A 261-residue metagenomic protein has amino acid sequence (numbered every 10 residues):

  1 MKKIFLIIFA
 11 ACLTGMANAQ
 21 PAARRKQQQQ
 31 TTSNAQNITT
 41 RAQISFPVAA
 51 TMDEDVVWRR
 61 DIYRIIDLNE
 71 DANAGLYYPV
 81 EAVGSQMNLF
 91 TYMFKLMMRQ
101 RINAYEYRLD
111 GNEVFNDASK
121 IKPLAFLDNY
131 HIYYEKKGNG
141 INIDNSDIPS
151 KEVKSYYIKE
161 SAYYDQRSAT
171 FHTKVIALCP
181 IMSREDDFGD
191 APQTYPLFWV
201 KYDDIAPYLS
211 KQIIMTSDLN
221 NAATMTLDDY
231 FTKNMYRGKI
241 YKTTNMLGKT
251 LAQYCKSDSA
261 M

Functional and structural regions predicted by a protein language model:
M1-Q27: Bacterial Sec-dependent N-terminal signal peptides
I4, C12, M16, S161 (+2 more regions): Generic structural motif
Q20-R167, D204-M261: A domain-level signal for the mature, folded cores of soluble proteins
D147-I148, R167-H172, F188-A191: A general structural signal for short secondary-structure junctions and capping/turn motifs
K151-V153, T173-V175, Y195-L197: Extracytoplasmic
S183, F188-A191, S210-I213: KE-rich/KEKE low-complexity, intrinsically disordered/coiled-coil-prone tracts that act as electrostatic scaffolds
F188-D204: Short linear, low-complexity motifs centered on an aromatic residue
